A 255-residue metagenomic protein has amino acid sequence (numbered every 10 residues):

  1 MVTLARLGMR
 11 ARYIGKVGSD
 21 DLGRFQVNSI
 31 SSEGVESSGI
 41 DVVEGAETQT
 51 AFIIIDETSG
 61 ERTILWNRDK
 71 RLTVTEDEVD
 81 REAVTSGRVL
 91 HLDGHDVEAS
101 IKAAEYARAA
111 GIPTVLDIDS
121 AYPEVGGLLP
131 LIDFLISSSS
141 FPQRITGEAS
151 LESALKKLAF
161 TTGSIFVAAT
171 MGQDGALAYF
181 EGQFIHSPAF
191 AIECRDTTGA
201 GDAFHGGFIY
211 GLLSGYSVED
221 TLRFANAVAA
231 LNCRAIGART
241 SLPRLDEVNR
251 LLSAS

Functional and structural regions predicted by a protein language model:
M1, Q26, A103: Aromatic/hydrophobic pocket-lining residues that form π-stacking "cages" and hydrophobic walls in ligand
M1-R10, G211-S214: Alpha-helix C-terminal capping segments
R6-R88, N249-S255: Conserved N-terminal subdomain of the carbohydrate kinase-like
R10, E36, P113, F134 (+1 more regions): Residue-level detector of anion-binding/catalytic polar loops
R71-D80, E98, L116-E124: Active-site glycine-rich loop that binds ribose-phosphate moieties when present
I101-H186: Conserved phosphate/ATP/ADP-binding segment of small-molecule kinases
L151-S255: Conserved phosphate-binding/catalytic region of the ribokinase-like
